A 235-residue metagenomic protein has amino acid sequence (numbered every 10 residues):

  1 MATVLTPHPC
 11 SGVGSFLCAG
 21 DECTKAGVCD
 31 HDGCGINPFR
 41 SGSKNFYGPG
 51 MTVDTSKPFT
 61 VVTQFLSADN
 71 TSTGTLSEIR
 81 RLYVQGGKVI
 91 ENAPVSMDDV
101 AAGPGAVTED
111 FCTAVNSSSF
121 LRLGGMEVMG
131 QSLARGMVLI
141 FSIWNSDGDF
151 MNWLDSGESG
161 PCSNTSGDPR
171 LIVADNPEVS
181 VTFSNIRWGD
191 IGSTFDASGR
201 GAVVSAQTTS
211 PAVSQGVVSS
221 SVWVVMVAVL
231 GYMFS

Functional and structural regions predicted by a protein language model:
M1-A206: GH16 jelly-roll
P211-S235: Cleavable C-terminal sorting propeptides in eukaryotic secreted/cell-surface proteins
